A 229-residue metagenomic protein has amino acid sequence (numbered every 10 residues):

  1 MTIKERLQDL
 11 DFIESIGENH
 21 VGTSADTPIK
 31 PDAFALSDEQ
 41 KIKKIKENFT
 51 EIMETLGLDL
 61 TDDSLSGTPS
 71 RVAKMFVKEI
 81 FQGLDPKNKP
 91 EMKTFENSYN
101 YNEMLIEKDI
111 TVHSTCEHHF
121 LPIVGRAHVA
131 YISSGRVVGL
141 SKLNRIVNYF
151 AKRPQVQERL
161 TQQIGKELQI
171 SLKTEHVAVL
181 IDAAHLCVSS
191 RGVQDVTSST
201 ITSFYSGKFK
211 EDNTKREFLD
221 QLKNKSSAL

Functional and structural regions predicted by a protein language model:
M1-L229: A domain-level signal for the structural core that forms small-molecule/cofactor-binding pockets and catalytic centers
